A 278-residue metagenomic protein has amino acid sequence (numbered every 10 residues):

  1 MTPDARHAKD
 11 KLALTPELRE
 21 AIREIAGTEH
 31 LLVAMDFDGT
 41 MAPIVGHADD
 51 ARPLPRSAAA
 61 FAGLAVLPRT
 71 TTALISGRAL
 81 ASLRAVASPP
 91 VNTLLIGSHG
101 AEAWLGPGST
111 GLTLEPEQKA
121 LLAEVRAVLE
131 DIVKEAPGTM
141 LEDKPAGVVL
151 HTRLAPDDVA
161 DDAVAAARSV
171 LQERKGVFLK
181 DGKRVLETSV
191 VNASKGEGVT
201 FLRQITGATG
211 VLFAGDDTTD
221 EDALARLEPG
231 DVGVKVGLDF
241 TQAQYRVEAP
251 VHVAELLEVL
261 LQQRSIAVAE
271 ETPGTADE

Functional and structural regions predicted by a protein language model:
T2-T15, T28, V191, G196-E278: Mg2+-dependent phosphoryl-transfer enzymes with acidic/Ser/Thr/Gly-rich catalytic loops
A13-E29, S82-P89: Short amphipathic alpha-helices and their capping/turn segments at secondary-structure boundaries
A26-G46: Asp-based phosphoryl-transfer active-site loop
R52-D143: Active-site phosphate-binding/coordination module
S98, L105-A123, A127, K180-A208: Substrate-recognition "cap/lid" segment bordering the active-site pocket of phosphatases
V125-L129, D162-L171: Short amphipathic alpha-helices in soluble, non-transmembrane regions that often serve as interface/regulatory elements
G147, A167-L186: Histidine/lysine/aspartate-rich catalytic loop segments that bind and position anionic ligands
V149-A160: A short secondary-structure junction motif
